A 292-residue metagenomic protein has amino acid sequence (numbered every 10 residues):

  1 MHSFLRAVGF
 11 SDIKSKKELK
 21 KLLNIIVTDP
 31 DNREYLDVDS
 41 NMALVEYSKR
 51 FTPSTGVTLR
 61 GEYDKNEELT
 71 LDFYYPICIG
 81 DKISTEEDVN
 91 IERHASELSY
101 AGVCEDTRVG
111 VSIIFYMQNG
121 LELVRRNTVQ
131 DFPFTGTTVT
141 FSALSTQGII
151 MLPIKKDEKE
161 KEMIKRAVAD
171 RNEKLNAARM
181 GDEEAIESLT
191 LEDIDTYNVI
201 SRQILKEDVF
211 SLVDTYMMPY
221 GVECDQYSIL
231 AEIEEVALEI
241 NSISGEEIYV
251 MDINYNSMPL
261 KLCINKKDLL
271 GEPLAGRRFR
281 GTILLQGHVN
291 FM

Functional and structural regions predicted by a protein language model:
M1-M42: N-terminal alpha-helical "arm" segments
V38-G221: Long, hydrophobic alpha/beta structural blocks
M218-P219, A237-E239, K267: Eukaryotic intrinsically disordered and solvent-exposed regulatory patches
Y220-E232, R277: Short coil-to-beta-strand transition motifs
D225, I243-G245, A275: Solvent-exposed loop and beta-edge segments used for protein-protein assembly and interaction
I233-L262: OB-fold (S1/OB) nucleic-acid-binding surfaces
K266-G281: Short nucleic-acid-contacting surface segments enriched for D/E, G, S/T with interspersed K/R
L284-M292: Short, Lys/Arg- and Gly-enriched loop/turn segments at beta-strand edges
